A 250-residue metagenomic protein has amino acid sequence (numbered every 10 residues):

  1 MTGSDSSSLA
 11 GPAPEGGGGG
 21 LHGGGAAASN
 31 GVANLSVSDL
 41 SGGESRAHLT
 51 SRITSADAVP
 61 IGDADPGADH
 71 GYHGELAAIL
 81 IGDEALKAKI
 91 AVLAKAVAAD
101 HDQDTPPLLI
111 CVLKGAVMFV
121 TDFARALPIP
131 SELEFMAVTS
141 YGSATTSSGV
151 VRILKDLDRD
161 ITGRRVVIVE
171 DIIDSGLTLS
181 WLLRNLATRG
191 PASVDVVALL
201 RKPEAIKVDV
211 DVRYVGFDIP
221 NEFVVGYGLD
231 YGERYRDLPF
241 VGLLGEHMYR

Functional and structural regions predicted by a protein language model:
M1-R250: PRPP-associated nucleotide enzymes
